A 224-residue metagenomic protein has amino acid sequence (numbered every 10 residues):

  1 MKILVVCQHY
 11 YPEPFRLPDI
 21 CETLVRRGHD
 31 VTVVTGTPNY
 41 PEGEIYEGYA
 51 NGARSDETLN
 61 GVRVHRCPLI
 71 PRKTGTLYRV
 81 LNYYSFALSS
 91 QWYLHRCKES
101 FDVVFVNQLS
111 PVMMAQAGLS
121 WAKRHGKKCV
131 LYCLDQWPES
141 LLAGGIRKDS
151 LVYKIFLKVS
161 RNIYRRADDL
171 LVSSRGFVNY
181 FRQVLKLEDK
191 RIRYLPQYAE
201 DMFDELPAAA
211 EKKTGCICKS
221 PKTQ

Functional and structural regions predicted by a protein language model:
M1-E57, D169: N-terminal subdomain of nucleotide-sugar transferases
P14, Y83-Q91, H95, V103-K127 (+2 more regions): An aromatic- and histidine-rich active-site surface loop
T35-R96: A conserved catalytic-core segment of Leloir-type glycosyltransferases
N39, G176-V178: Alpha-helix capping/helix-boundary segments
A50-R54, D204-K222: A short helix/loop element that forms part of the nucleotide-sugar donor recognition site in Leloir-type
Q108, S174-R175: Helix N-cap/beta->alpha junction signal
M113, S120-H125, S150-L170: Membrane-proximal helix-turn-helix segments that form the acceptor-binding/catalytic region of lipid-linked
G176, L195-Y198: Carbohydrate-associated surface elements
